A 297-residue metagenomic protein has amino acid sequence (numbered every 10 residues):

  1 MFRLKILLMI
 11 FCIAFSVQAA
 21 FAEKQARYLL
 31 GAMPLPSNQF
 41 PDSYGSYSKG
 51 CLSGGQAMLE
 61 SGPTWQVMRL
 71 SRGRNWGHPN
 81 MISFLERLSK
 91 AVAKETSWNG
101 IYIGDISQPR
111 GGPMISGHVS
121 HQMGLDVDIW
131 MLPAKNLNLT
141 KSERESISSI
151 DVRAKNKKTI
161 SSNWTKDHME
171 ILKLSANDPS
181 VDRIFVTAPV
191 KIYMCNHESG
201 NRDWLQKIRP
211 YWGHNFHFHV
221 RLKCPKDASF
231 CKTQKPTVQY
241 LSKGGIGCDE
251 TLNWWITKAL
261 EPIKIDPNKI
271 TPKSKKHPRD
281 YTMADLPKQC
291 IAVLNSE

Functional and structural regions predicted by a protein language model:
M1-I6: Positively charged n-region of N-terminal signal peptides that target proteins for export
L7-S16: Bacterial N-terminal signal peptides
A22-P41: Short N-terminal segments immediately surrounding and downstream of signal-peptide cleavage
E23-A26, L139, E143-E297: Catalytic cores and adjacent binding grooves of peptidoglycan-active enzymes
G31, F84-G117, F185-K207: Extended, low-complexity, intrinsically disordered C-terminal regulatory tails of eukaryotic serine/threonine kinases
L35-I103, W164-L174, D178-V181: Active-site acidic/histidine clusters and adjacent loop/turn architecture that either coordinate catalytic ions
T96-W98, Q122-D126, N215-H217: Extracytoplasmic
S116-P133: Short, surface-exposed glycine/acidic/tryptophan-bearing loops
